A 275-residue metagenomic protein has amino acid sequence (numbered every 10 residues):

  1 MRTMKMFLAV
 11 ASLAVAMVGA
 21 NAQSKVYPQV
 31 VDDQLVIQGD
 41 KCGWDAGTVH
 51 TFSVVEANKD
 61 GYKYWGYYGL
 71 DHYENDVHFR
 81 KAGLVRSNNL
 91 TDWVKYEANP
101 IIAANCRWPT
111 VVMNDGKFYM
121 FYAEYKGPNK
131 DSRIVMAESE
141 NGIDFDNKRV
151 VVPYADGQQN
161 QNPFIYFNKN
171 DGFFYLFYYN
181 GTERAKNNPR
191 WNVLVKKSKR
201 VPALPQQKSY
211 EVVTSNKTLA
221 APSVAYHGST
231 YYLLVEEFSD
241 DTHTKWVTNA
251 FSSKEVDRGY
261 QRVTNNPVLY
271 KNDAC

Functional and structural regions predicted by a protein language model:
M1-L8: Bacterial N-terminal signal peptides that target proteins for export
A9-A16: Bacterial N-terminal signal peptides
A22-C275: Carbohydrate-active catalytic/glycan-binding domains of CAZyme proteins, especially the secreted or lumenal ectodomains
